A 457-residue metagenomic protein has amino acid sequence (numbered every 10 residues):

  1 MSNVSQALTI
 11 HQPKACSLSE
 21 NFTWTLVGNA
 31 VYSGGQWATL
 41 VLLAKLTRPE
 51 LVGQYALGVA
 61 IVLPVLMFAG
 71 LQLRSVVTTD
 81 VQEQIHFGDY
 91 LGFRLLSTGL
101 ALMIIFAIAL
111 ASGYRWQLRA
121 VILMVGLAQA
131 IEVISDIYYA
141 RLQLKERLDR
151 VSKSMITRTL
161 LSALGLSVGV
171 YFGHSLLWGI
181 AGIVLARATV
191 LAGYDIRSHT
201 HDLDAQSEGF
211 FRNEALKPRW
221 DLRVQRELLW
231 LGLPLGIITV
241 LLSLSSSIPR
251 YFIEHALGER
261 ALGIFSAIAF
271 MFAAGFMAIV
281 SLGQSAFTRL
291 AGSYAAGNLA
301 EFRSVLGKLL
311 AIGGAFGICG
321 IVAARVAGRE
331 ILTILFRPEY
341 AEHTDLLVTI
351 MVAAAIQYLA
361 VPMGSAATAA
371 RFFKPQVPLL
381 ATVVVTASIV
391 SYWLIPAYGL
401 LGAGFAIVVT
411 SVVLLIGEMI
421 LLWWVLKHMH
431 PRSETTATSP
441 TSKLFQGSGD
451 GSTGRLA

Functional and structural regions predicted by a protein language model:
S2-K14, L18, D149, K153 (+6 more regions): Interhelical loop/hinge segments that connect adjacent transmembrane helices in multipass membrane
A15, S19, S75-I85, L127 (+3 more regions): Membrane-interface junctions at transmembrane-helix termini in multi-pass inner-membrane proteins
C16-Q36, G58, L63-L110, A120 (+1 more regions): Membrane-water interface segments that mark the loop-to-transmembrane alpha-helix transition
E20-Q36, L40, R158, S162 (+4 more regions): Transmembrane helical elements of multi-pass membrane transporters/channels
V27, L43, R48, Y55 (+24 more regions): Hydrophobic/aromatic residues within transmembrane alpha-helices of membrane transport systems, especially the TMDs
Q36, L66-I85, L144, I268 (+3 more regions): Helix-loop junctions and terminal segments of transmembrane helices in multi-pass membrane transport/translocation
P49-V52, L110-V125, E259-L262, R325-A355 (+1 more regions): Interfacial segments at transmembrane-helix termini and the short loops linking adjacent helices
R119-G126, S154-D204, E208, T382-T386 (+1 more regions): Hydrophobic alpha-helical transmembrane segments
